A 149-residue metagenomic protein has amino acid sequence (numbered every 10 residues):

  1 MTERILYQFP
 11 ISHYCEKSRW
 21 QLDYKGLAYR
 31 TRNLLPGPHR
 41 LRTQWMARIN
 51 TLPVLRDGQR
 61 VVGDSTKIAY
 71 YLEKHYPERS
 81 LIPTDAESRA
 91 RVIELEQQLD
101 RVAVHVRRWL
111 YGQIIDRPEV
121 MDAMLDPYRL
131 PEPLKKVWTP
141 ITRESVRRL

Functional and structural regions predicted by a protein language model:
M1-P133: GST-like domain detector, emphasizing the conserved glutathione-binding G-site in the N-terminal thioredoxin-like
Y128-L149: A conserved mid-domain beta-alpha-beta active-site/ligand-binding segment of alpha/beta enzyme cores
